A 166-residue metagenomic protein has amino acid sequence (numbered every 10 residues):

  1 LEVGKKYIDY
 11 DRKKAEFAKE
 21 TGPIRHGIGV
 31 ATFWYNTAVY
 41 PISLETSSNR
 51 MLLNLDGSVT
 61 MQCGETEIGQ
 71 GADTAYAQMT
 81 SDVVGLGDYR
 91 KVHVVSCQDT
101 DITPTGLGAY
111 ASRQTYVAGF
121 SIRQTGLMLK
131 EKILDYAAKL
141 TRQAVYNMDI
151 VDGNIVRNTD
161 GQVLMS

Functional and structural regions predicted by a protein language model:
L1-T60, G64-V83, C97-S166: Cofactor-centric catalytic regions
G87-V92, V145-Y146: Short acidic capping loops at alpha-helix termini that bridge into adjacent secondary structure
